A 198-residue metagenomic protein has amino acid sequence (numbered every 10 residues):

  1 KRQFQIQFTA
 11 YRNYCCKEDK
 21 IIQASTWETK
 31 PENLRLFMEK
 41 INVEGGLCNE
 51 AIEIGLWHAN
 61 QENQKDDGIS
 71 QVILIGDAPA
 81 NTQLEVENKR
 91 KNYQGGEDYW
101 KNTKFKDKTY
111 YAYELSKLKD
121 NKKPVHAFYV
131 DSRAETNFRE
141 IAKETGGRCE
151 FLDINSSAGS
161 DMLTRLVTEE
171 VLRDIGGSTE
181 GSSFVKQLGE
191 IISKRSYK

Functional and structural regions predicted by a protein language model:
K1-A24, L56-H58, Q71-I75: Von Willebrand factor
R2-Q5, K65-Q71, K119-H126: Loop/turn elements at helix/coil->beta-strand transitions in domains of secreted/extracellular proteins
Q7-A10, V72-L74, P124-Y129, C149-F151: Structural recognition of the beta-strand scaffold that forms the well-ordered cores of secreted hydrolase catalytic
N13-Y14, P79-A80, S132, S156-S157: Conserved beta-strand elements of beta-rich interaction domains across eukaryotes, especially beta-propellers
S25-S70, G76-N81, D131: Von Willebrand factor
T26-N33, G96-F105, K143-I154: Acidic, Ser/Thr-rich peripheral helices and adjacent loops at domain boundaries
A78-E144: VWA/integrin I-like adhesion module and closely mimicked acidic/polar interface patches used
K143-T145, C149-K198: C-terminal "exit" segments of structured domains
